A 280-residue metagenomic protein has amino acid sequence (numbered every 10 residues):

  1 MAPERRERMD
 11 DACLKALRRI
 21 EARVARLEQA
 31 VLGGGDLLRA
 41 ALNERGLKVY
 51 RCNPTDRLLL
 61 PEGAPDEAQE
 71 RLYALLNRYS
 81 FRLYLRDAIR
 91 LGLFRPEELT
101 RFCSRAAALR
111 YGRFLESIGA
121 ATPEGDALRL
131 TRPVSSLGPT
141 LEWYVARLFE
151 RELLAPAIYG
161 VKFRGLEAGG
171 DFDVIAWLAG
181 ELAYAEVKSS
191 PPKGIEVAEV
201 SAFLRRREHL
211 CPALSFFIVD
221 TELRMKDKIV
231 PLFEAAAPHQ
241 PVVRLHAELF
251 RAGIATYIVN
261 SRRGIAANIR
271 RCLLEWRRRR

Functional and structural regions predicted by a protein language model:
A2-R280: Intrinsically disordered, low-complexity Ser/Thr/Pro/Gly-rich regulatory segments
